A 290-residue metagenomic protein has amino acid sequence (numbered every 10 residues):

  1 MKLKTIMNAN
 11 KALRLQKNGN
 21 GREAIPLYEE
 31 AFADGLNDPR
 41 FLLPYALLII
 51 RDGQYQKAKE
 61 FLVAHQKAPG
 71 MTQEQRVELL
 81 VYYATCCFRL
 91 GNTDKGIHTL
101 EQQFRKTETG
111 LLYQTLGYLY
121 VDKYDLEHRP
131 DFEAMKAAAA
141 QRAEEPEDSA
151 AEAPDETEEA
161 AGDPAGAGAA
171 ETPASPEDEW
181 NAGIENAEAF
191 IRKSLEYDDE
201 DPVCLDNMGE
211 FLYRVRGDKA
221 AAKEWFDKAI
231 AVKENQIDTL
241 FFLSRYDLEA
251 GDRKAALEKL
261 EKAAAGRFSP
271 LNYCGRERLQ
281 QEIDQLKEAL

Functional and structural regions predicted by a protein language model:
M1, L257-L290: Terminal, low-structured helical/coil segments at or just beyond the last alpha-helical repeat
K4-D34, T85, A139: Alpha-helical segment of the N-proximal tetratricopeptide repeat
L13, L47, T85, Y118 (+4 more regions): Residue-level recognition of tetratricopeptide repeat
G19-P26, G53-F61, L90-T99, D125-A140 (+3 more regions): Structural signature of tandem alpha-helical TPR/SEL1-like repeats, specifically the intra-repeat loop/turn
E30-A31, A64-H65, Q102-Q103, K193-S194 (+2 more regions): Canonical positions in the second alpha-helix
D34, A68-T72, R105-K106, Y197 (+3 more regions): Structural marker of alpha-solenoid helical repeat scaffolds
F41, Q75, L79, L112-Y113 (+3 more regions): TPR alpha-solenoid repeat register
